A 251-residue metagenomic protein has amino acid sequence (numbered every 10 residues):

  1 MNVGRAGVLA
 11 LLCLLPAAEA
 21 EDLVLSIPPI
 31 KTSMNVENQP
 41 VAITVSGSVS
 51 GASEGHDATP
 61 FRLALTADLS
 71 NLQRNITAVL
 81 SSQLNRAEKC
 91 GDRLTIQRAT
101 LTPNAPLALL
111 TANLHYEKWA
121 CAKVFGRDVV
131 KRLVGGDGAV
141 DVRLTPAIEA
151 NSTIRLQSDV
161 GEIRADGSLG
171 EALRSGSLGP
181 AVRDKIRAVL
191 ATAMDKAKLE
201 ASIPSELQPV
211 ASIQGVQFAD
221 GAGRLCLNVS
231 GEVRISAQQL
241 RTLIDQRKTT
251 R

Functional and structural regions predicted by a protein language model:
M1-R5: Positively charged n-region of N-terminal signal peptides that target proteins for export
A6-L15: Bacterial N-terminal signal peptides
A20-R251: Extracellular/lumenal and peripheral-membrane lipid-interaction modules
